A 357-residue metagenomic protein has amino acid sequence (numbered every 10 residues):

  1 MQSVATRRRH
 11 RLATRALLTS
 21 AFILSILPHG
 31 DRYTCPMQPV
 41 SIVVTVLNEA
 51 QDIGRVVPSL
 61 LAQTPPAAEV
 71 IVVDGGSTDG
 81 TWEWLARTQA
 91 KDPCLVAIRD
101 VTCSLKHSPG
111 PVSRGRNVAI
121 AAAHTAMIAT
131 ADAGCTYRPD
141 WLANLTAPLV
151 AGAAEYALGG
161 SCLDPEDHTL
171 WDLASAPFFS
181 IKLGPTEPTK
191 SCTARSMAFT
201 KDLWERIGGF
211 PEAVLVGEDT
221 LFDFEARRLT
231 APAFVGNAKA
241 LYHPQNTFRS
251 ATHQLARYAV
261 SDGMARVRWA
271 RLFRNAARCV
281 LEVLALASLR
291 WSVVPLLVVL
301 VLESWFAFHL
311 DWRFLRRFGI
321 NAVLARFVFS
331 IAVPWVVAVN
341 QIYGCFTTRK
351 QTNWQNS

Functional and structural regions predicted by a protein language model:
P58-A67: Short, acidic, metal-binding catalytic loop of nucleotide-sugar glycosyltransferases
D74-E83, C135: A conserved acidic beta->alpha catalytic loop
C103-A123: Glycine-rich, basic loop-to-helix element that forms the pyrophosphate-binding segment of sugar-nucleotide handling
I128: Short aromatic/hydrophobic "clamp" motif used to bind/position activated sugar donors
D140-L170: Conserved donor NDP-sugar-binding/catalytic core segment of glycosyltransferases
D164, I181-F199, L215, A240-H243 (+1 more regions): A recurrent flexible, glycine/aromatic-enriched loop bordering the glycosyltransferase active site that acts as
P211-W269: Catalytic donor/gating beta->alpha subdomain of glycosyltransferases that bind UDP-sugars
C279-Q351: Membrane-embedded multi-pass helical conduit in multi-pass membrane proteins, especially envelope-biosynthetic
